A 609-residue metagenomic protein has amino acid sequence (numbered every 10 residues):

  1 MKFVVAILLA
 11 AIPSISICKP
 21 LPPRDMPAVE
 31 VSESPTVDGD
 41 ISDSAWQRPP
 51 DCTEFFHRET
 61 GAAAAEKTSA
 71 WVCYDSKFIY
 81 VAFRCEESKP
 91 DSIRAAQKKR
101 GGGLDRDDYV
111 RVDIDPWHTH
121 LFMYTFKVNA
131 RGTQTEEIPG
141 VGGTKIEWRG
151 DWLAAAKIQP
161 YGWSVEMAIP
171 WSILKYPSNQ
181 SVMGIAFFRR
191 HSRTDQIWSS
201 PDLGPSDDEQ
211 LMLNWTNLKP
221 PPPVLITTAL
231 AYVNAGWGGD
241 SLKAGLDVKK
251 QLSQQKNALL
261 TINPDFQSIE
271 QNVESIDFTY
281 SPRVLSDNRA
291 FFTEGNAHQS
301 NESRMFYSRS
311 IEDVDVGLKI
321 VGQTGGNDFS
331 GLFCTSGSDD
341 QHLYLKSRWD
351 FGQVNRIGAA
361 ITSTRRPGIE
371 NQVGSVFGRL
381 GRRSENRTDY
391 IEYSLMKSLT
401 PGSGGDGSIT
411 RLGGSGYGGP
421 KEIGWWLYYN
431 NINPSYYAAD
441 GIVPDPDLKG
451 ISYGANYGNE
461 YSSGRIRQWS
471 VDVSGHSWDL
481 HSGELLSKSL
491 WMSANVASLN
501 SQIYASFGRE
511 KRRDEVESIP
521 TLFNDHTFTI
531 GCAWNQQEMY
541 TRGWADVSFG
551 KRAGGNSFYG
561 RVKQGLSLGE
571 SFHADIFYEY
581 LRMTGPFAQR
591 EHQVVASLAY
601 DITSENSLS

Functional and structural regions predicted by a protein language model:
V5-I17: Hydrophobic h-region of N-terminal signal peptides that target proteins for export in Gram-negative bacteria
C18-Y344, R348-W349: Structural preference for beta-rich elements and adjacent junctions enriched in aromatics
K77-I79, F122, W163, N179-M183 (+15 more regions): Outer-envelope beta-barrel architecture signal
C85-E87, P116, I169-W171, R189 (+18 more regions): Short beta-strand segments enriched in hydrophobic/aromatic residues within well-folded beta-rich domains
D202-P222, S338-G374, R379, R383-S384 (+1 more regions): Outer-membrane beta-barrel transmembrane domain signature of Gram-negative proteins, especially the mid-to-C-terminal
N234-G236, G245-D247, N263-Q267, C334-G337 (+5 more regions): Conserved short loop/turn motifs at secondary-structure junctions
S275-T279, V376, R411-L412, I442-P444: Short secondary-structure boundary/capping segments
D313, T388-S609: Exposed, low-structure sequence patches enriched in small/polar residues
